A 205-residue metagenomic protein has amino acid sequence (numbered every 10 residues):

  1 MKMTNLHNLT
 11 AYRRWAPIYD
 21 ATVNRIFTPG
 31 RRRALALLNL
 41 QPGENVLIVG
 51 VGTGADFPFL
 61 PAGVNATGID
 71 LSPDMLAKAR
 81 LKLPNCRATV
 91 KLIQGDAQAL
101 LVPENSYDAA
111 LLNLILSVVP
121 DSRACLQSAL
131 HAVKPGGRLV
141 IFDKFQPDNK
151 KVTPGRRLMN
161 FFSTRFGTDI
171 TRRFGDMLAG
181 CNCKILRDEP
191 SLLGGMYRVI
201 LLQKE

Functional and structural regions predicted by a protein language model:
M1-Q41, A55-D56, K78, P154-F161 (+1 more regions): Conserved class I S-adenosyl-L-methionine
L6, V23, V140-Y197: C-terminal alpha-helical "lid/dimerization" subdomain adjacent to the S-adenosyl-L-methionine
G43, V133-R138: Short glycine-dipeptide loop
N45-A99: Class I SAM-dependent methyltransferase SAM/SAH-binding core
Q98-A110: A short acidic, Gly/Pro-enriched loop at the edge of an enzyme's catalytic core that lines a small-molecule cofactor
A109-D121: A short SAM/SAH-binding and catalytic strip from SAM-dependent methyltransferases
R123-P135: A short glycine-rich, Lys/Arg-flanked "PGG" loop and its adjoining helix->strand segment in the class I
V199-E205: C-terminal lobe and adjacent flexible extensions of AdoMet/dcAdoMet transferase-like proteins
